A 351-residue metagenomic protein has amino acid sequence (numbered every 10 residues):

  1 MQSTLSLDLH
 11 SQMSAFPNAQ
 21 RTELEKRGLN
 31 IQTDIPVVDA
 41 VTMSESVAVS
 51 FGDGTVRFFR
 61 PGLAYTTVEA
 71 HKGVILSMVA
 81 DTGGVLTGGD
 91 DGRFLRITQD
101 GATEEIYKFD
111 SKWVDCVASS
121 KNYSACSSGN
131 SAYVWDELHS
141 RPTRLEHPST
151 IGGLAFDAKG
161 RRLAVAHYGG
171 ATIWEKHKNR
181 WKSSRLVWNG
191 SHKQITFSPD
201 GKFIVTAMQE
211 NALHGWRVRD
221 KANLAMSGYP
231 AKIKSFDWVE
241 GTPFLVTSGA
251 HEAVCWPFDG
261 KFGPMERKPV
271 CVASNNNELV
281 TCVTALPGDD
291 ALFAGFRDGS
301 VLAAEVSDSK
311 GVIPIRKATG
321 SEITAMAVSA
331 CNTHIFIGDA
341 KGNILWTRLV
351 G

Functional and structural regions predicted by a protein language model:
M1-G351: WD40-repeat beta-propeller superdomains and closely related acidic/aromatic-rich repeat-like regions
